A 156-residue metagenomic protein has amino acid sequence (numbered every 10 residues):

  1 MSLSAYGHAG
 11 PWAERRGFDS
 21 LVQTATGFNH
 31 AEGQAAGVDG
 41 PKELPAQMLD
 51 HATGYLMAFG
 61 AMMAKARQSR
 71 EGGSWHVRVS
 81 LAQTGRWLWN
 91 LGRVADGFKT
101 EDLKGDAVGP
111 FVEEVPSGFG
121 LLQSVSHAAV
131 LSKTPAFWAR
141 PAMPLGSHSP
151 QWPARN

Functional and structural regions predicted by a protein language model:
M1-H148, W152-N156: Active-site-adjacent "lid/gating" segments in soluble enzymes
